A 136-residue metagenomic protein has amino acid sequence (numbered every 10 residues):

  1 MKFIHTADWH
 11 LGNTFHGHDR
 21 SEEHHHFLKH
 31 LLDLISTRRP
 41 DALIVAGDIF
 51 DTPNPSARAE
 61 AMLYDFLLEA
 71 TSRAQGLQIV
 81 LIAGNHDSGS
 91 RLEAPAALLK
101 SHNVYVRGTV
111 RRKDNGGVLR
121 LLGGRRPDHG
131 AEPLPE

Functional and structural regions predicted by a protein language model:
M1-F3, T71, L98, R111: A generic structural signal for short, solvent-exposed coil/turn residues that cap or connect secondary-structure
M1-L68, Q75-G76: N-terminal active-site segment of His-dependent metallophosphoesterases
K2, Q78-V80, Y105: Proline-centered loop/turn at the N-terminus of a beta-strand
H10, H86, K113: Residue-level detector of flexible, active-site-proximal loop/helix-junction positions within diverse enzyme catalytic
H16, I49-L67, A83-H102, V106-G108: Metal-dependent catalytic neighborhoods of phosphoester/phosphodiester hydrolases
A42, V80-A83, P133-E136: Divalent metal-dependent hydrolysis catalytic cores, especially in the metallo-beta-lactamase
P53, R73-A74, Q78, I82 (+1 more regions): Cofactor- and metal-binding active-site motifs of prokaryotic enzymes that mediate redox/radical or nucleophilic
A97-L98, H102-E136: Conserved catalytic scaffold of divalent metal-dependent phosphoesterases
